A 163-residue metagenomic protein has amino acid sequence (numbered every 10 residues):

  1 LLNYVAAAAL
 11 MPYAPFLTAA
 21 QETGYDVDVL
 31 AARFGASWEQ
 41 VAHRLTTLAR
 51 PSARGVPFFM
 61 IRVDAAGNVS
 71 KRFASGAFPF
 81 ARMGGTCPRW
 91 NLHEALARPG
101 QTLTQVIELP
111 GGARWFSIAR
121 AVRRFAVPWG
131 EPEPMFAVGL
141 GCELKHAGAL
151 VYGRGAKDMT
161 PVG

Functional and structural regions predicted by a protein language model:
L1-G163: Conserved binding/catalytic microenvironments
